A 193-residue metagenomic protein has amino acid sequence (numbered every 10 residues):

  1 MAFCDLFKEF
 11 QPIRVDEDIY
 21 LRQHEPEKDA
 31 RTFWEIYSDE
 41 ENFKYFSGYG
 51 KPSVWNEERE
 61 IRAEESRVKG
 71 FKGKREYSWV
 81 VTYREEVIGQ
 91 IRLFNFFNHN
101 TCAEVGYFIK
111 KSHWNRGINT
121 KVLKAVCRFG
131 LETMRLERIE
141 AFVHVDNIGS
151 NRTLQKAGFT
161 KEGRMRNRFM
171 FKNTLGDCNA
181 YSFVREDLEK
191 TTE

Functional and structural regions predicted by a protein language model:
M1-S112, T174-E193: GNAT-family acyltransferases
V15, N115-G117, G163: Alpha-helical hinge/cap motifs
Y49, A125, F142-V143, R166: Proline- and acidic/polar-enriched loop/turn elements at helix boundaries
P52, D146, F169: Positions that flank functional sites
Y107-I109, N115-E132, I148-K156: Conserved acetyl-CoA-binding loop-helix of GNAT-fold acetyltransferases
E140-F142, T160-D177: Conserved catalytic-core motifs of GNAT/GCN5-like acyltransferases
